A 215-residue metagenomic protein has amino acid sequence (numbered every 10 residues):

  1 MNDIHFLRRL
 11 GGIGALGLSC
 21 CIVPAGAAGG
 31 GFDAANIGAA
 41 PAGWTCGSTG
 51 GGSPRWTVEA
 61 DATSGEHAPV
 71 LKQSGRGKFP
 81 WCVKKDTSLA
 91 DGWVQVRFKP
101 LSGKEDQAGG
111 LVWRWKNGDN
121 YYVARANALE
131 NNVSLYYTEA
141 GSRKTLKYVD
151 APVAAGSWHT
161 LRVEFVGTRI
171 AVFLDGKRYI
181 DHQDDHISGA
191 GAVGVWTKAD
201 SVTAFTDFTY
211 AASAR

Functional and structural regions predicted by a protein language model:
G11-I22: Bacterial N-terminal signal peptides
G26-T49, T206: Extracellular carbohydrate-recognition regions
G31, I187-R215: Ligand-recognition surfaces built from glycine- and aromatic
F32, V94-V96, S157-V172: Short tryptophan-centered beta-strand motifs in secreted/extracellular beta-sheet-rich domains of glycan-recognition
A39-V70, G77-K78: Extracellular glycan-recognition surfaces and repeat-rich motifs
Q73-L135, E139: Secretory/extracellular carbohydrate-interaction modules and structurally similar beta-sandwich "look-alikes"
E139-T160: Short, aromatic/His-centered strand-loop micro-motif at the edge of beta-sheets
F173-G194: Short, solvent-exposed beta-strand-to-loop segments that form ligand-recognition rims of beta-rich domains
